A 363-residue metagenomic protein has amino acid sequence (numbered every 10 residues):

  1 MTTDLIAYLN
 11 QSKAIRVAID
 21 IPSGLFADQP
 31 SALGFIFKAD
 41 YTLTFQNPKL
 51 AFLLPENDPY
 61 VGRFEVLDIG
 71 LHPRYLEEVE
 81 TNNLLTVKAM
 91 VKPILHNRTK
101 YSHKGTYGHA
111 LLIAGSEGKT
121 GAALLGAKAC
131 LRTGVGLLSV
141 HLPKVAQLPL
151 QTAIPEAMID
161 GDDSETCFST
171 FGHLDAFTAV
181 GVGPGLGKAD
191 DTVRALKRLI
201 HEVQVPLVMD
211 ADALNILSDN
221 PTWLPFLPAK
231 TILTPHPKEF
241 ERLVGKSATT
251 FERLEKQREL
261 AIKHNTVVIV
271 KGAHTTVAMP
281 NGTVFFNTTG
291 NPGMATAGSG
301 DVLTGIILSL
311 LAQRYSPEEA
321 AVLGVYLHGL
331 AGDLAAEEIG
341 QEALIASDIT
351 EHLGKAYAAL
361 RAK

Functional and structural regions predicted by a protein language model:
M1-T81: Internal gly/pro-rich beta-alpha loop/helix module that stabilizes soluble enzyme cofactors or their anionic handles
F52-L207, A211, N215-I232, P237-K363: Small-residue (G/A/S/T)-rich helix-start motifs and N-terminal tracts that mark the onset
